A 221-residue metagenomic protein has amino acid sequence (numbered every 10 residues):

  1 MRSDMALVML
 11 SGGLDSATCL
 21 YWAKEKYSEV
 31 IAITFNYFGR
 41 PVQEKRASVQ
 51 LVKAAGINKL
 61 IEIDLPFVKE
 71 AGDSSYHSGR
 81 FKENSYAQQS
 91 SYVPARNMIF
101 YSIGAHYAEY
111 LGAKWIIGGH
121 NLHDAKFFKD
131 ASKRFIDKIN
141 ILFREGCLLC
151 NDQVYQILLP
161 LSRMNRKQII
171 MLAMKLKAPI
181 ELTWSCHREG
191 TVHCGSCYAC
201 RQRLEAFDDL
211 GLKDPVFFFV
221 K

Functional and structural regions predicted by a protein language model:
M1-L176: ATP-dependent adenylation/nucleotidyltransferase module used to activate substrates
E83-Y86, L204-D209: A polyampholytic, Gly/Pro-enriched intrinsically disordered region
S102, W184-E205: Local cysteine-cluster metal-coordination motifs and their immediate loop/turn environment, predominantly Fe-S cluster
C147, D208-G211: Short amphipathic alpha-helical interaction/hinge segments
A173-K175, I180-E189: Short, intrinsically disordered, charge-biased short linear motifs at domain edges
E189-G190, L210-K221: Short cysteine/histidine-rich metal-coordination sites, predominantly Zn2+-binding motifs
